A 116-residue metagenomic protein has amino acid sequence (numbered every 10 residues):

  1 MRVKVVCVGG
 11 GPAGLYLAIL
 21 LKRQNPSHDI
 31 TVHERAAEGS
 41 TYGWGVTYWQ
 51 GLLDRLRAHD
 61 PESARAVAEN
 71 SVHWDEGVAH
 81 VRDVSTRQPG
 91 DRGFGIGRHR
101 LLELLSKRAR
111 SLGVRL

Functional and structural regions predicted by a protein language model:
M1-A13: Beta1/beta-strand and adjacent pyrophosphate-binding region of the FAD-binding site in flavoprotein oxidoreductases
M1-R2, Q50-L116: Conserved N-terminal helical subregion
V5, I30, R115: Hydrophobic "anchor" residues on beta-strands that sit immediately upstream of conserved functional sites
V8, L20-W44: Glycine-rich FAD pyrophosphate-binding loop
L15, I19, L102-E103: Short, hydrophobic alpha-helix immediately C-terminal to the catalytic nucleophile
L17-H28, R55-A58, L112: A short, Lys/Arg-enriched amphipathic alpha-helix followed by its capping loop at the start of a domain
